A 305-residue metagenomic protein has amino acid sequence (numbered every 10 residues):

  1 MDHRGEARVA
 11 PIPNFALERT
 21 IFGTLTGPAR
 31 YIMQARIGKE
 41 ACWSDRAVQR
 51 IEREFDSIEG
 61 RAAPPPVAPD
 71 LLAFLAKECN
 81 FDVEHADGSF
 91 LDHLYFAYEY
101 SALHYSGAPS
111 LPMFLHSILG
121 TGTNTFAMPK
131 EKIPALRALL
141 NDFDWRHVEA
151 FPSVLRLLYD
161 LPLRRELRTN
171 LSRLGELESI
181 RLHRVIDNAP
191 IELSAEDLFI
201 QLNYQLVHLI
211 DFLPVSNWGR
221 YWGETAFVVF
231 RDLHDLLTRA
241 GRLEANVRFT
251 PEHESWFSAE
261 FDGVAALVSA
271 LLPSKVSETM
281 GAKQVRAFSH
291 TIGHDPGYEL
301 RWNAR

Functional and structural regions predicted by a protein language model:
M1-S44, R305: Intrinsically disordered, low-structural-confidence terminal and linker regions
D2, D70-C79, P296-Y298, W302: Alpha/beta-hydrolase fold catalytic core
A10, N14, E40-S44, G60-A68 (+7 more regions): Intrinsic-disorder-associated interaction segments
A16-I32, I51-E59, T238-R242, F257 (+1 more regions): Conserved, charge-rich beta-strand/loop surface module that forms ligand/interface-binding patches within domains
G27-A127: Acidic/His-rich, divalent-metal-binding segments that scaffold phosphate/diphosphate chemistry
K77-E84, F90, A97-D235, R239-A240 (+1 more regions): Divalent metal-dependent catalytic cores for phosphoryl transfer on phosphate-bearing substrates
V228, H234-R305: Extended, charged low-complexity segments that frequently continue into or abut oligomerization scaffolds
